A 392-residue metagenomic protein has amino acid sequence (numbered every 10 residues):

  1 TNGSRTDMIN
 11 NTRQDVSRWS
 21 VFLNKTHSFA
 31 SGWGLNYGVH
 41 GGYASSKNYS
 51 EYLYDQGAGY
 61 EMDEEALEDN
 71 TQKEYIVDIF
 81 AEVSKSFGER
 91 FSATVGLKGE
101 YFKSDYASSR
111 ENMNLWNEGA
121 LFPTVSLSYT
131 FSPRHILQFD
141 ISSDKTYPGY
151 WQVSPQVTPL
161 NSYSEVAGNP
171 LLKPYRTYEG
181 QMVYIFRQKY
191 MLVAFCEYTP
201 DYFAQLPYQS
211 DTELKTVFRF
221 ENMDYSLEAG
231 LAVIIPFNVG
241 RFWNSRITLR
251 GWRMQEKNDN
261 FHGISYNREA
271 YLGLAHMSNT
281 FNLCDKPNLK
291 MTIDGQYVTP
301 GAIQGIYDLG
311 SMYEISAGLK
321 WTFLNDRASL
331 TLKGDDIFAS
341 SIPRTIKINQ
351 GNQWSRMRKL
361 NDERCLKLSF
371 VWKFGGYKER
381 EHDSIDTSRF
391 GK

Functional and structural regions predicted by a protein language model:
T1-N2, K47-Q56, D105-N112, Y150-T158 (+7 more regions): Outer-membrane beta-barrel translocator domains and adjoining extracellular loop/strand segments of Gram-negative
T1-S108, S128-I136, Y190-A194, L227-R250 (+1 more regions): Face-selective signature of the C-terminal outer-membrane beta-barrel domain
I9-N10, R18-F22, A66-L67, K173 (+3 more regions): Outer membrane beta-barrel strand-and-loop segments of large Gram-negative receptors, especially TonB-dependent
N11-S17, E68-Y75, N112-G119, L160 (+5 more regions): Replace "Gram-negative outer membrane beta-barrel proteins" with "bacterial and organellar outer membrane beta-barrel
G41-K47, G99-D105, M113, I141-Y147 (+8 more regions): Transmembrane beta-strands of outer-membrane beta-barrel pores
Q72, K145-A194, Y198-P200, T216-G230 (+2 more regions): Outer-membrane beta-barrel signature, preferentially recognizing the C-terminal barrel domain of Gram-negative
A275-F323, D335-A339, I346-K347, G351-W354: C-terminal beta-barrel architecture of Gram-negative outer-membrane proteins
F323-K392: C-terminal beta-signal and adjacent terminal beta-strands/loops of Gram-negative outer-membrane beta-barrel proteins
